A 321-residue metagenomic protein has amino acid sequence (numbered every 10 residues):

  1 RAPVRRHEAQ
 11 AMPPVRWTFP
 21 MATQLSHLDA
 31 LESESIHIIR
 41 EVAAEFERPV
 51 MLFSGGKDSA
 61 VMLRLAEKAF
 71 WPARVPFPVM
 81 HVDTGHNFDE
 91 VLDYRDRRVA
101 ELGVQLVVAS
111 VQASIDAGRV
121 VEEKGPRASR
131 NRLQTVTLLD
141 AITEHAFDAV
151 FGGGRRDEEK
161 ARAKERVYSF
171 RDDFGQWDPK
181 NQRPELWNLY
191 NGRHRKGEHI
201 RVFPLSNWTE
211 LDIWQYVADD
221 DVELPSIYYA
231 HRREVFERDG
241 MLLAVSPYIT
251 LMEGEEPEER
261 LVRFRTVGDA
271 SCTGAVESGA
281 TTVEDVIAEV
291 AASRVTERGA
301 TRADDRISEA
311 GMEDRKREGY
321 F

Functional and structural regions predicted by a protein language model:
P13-F321: Nucleotide-activated chemistry modules centered on ATP-dependent adenylation/adenylyltransferase
